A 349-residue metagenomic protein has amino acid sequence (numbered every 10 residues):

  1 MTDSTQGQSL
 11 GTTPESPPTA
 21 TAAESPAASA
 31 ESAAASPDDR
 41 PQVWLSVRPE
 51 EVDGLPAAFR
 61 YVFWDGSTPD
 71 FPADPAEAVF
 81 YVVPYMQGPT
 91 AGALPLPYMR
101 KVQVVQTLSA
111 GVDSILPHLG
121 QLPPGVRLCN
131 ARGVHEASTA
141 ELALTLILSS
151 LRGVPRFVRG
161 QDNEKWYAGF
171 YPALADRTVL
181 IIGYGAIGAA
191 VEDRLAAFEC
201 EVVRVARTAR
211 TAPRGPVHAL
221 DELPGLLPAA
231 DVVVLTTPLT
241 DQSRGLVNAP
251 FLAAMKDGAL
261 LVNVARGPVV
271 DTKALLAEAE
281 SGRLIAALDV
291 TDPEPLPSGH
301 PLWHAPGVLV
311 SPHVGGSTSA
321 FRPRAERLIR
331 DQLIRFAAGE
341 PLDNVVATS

Functional and structural regions predicted by a protein language model:
M1-Q87: N-terminal glycine-/charge-rich "phosphate-binding" loop or analogous flexible N-terminal tail
V79-V158: Phosphate/diphosphate ligand-binding glycine-rich loop within oxidoreductases
Y85, S109, L235-P238, V264-A265 (+1 more regions): Glycine-rich, N-terminal phosphate-binding loop of Rossmann-like dinucleotide-binding domains
R127, F157-A190: Glycine-rich NAD(P)-binding loop of Rossmann-like domains
L128-C129, G258, V264-S349: Rossmann-like dinucleotide-binding domain for NAD(H)/NADP(H)
A140-R156, A197-F198, L328-E340: Oxidoreductase and adenylate-handling cofactor-binding alpha/beta cores
A197-P213: NAD(P)-binding Rossmann-fold cofactor-contacting core
T208-P301: Rossmann-like adenosine-cofactor binding region
